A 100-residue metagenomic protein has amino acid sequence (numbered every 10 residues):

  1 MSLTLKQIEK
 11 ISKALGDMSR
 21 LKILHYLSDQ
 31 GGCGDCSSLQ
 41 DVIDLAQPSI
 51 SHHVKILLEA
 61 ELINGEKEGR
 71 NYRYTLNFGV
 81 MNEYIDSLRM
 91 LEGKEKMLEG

Functional and structural regions predicted by a protein language model:
M1-I8, Y26-D29, F78-G100: Amphipathic alpha-helical dimerization/coiled-coil segments that flank or bridge DNA-binding/regulatory modules
K6, K10-A46, E68-V80: N-terminal helix-turn-helix DNA-binding core of bacterial DNA-binding proteins
M18, L57, E83, S87: Solvent-exposed, charged/polar functional surfaces in cytosolic regulatory/catalytic domains
L24, E59-A60: Extended rod-forming repeat segments used as scaffolds/tethers
H25, S51-H53: Base-recognition residues in the alpha-helical recognition helix of bacterial helix-turn-helix
D41, H52, L58-E59: Alpha-helical residues within the helix-turn-helix
